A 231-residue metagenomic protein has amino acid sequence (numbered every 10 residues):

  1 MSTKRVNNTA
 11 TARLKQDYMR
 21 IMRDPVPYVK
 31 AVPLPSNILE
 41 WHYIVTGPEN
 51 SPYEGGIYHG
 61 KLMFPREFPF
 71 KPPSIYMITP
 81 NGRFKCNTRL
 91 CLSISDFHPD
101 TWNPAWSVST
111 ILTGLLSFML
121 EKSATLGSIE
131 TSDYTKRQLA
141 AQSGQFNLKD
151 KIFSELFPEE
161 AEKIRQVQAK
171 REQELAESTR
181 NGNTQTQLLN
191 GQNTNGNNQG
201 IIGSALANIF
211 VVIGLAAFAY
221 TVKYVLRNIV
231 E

Functional and structural regions predicted by a protein language model:
M1-L90, T101-N103: Strand-helix-loop interaction patch of compact alpha/beta domains
A10, L14, G56, P104-I111 (+4 more regions): Alpha-helical interaction elements in eukaryotic regulators
D17-I21, K61-M63, I111-G114, F118 (+2 more regions): Alpha-helical recognition domains of nuclear gene-regulatory proteins
R20, D24-Y28, E49, R66-E67 (+6 more regions): Short amphipathic alpha-helical interaction elements and helix-loop-helix interfaces that mediate dimerization
G60, F84, L90, M119 (+1 more regions): Long, contiguous hydrophobic alpha-helical segments, chiefly transmembrane helices and signal peptides
P80-A124: Glycine-centered motif in EGF-like
L126-E231: Charge-rich (especially acidic), low-complexity segments
